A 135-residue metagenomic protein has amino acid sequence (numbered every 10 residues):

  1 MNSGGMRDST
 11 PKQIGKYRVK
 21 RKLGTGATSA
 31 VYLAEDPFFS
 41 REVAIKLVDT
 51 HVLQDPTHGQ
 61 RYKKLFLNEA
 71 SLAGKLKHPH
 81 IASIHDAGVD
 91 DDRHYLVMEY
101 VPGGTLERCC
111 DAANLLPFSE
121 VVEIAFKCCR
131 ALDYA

Functional and structural regions predicted by a protein language model:
M1-A135: Conserved ATP-binding/catalytic core of the eukaryotic-like protein kinase fold, especially serine/threonine kinases
